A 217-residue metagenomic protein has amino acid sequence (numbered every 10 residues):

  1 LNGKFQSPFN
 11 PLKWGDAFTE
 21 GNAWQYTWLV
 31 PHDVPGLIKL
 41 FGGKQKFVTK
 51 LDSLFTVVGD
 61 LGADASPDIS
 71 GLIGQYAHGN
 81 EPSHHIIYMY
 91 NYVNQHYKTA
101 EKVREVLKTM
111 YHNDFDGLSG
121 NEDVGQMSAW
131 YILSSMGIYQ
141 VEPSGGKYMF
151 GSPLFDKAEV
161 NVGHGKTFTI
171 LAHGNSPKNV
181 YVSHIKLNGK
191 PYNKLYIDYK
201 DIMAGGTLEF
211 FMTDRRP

Functional and structural regions predicted by a protein language model:
L1-L154, A158-T169, K200, T207: Active-site core of glycosidic bond-cleaving carbohydrate-active enzymes
G163, L187-K190: Short strand-turn-strand beta-turns centered on an Asx-Gly dipeptide
L171-K178, I197-D201: A short, sequence-level motif marking secondary-structure junctions
K178-H184: Beta-strand-rich binding/interaction modules
G189-D198: Solvent-exposed beta-strand/loop surfaces of large extracellular or lumenal domains
Y199-P217: C-terminal beta-strand-rich structural cap/linker in extracellular carbohydrate-active enzymes
